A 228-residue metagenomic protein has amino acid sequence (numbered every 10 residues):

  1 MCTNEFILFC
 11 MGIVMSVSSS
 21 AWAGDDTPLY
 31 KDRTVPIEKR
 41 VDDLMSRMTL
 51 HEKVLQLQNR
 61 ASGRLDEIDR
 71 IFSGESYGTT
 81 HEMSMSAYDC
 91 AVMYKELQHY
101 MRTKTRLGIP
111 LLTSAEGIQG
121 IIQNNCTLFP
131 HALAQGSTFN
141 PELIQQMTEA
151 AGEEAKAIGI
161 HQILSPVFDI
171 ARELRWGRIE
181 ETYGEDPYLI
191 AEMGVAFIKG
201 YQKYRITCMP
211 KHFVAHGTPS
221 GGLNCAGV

Functional and structural regions predicted by a protein language model:
M1-F9: Bacterial N-terminal signal peptides that target proteins for export
L8-V17: Bacterial N-terminal signal peptides
V17-V228: Glycoside hydrolase catalytic-domain context in secreted enzymes
